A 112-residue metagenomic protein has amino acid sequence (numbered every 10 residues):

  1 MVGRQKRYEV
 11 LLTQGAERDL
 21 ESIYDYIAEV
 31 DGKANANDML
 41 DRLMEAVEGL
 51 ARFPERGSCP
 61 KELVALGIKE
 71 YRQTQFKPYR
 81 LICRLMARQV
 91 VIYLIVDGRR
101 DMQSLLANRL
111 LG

Functional and structural regions predicted by a protein language model:
M1-E70, G112: Basic, Lys/Arg-enriched alpha-helical interface segments
E9, D25-I27, R72, R80 (+2 more regions): Compositionally biased, intrinsically disordered low-complexity regions enriched in proline and serine
S58-R88: Basic/aromatic recognition patch in beta-strand/loop cores that engages polyanionic ligands
F76-R80, R84-G112: Enriched for short, Lys/Arg-rich terminal
